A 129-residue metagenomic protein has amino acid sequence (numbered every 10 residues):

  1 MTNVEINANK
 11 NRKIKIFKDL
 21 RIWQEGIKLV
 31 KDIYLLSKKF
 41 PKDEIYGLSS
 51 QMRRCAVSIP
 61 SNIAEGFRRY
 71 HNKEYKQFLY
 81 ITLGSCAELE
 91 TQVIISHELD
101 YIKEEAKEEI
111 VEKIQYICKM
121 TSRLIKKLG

Functional and structural regions predicted by a protein language model:
M1-G129: Amphipathic alpha-helical assembly/interaction segments
